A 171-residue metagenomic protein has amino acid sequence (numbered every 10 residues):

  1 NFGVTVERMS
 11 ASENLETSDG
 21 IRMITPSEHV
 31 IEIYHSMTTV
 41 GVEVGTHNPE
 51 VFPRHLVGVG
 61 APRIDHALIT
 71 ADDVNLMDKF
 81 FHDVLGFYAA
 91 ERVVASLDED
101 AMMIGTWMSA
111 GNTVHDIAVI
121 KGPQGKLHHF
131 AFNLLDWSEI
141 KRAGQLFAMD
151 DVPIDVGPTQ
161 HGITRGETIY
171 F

Functional and structural regions predicted by a protein language model:
N1, D19-T25, P62-D72, P123-D150 (+2 more regions): Vicinal oxygen chelate
F2-G60, T106-W107, D151-F171: Vicinal oxygen chelate
S12-N14, I69-V114: Core segments of cupin and vicinal oxygen chelate
E28, M77-H82, F147, F171: Conserved active-site tyrosine of GNAT-family acetyltransferases
H29-M37, E91-H128, N133-W137, H161-Y170: Conserved short beta-strand elements that form part of the metal-binding/catalytic scaffold of enzyme active sites
T38-H47, F81-V84, I104-A110, H128-F130 (+1 more regions): Short linear motifs at secondary-structure transitions and domain/linker junctions
E43-L76, Y88-A90, G125-F132: N-terminal beta-strand motif that seeds the catalytic metal site of vicinal oxygen chelate
